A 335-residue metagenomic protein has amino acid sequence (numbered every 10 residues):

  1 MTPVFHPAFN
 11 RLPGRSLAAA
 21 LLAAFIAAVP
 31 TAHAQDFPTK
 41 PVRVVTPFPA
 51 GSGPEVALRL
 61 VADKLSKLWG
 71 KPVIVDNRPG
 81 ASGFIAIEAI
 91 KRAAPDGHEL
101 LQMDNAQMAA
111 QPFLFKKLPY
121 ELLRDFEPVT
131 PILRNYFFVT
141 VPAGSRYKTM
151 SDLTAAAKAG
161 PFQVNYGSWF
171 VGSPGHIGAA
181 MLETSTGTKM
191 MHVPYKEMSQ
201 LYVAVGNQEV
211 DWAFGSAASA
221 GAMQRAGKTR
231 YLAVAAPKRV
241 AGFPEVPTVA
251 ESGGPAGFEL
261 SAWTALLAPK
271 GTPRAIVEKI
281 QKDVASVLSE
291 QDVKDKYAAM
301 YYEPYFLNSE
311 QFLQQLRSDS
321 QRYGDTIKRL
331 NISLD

Functional and structural regions predicted by a protein language model:
M1-P13: N-terminal secretory signal peptides that target proteins for export/translocation
S16-V29: Bacterial N-terminal signal peptides
A34-R124, Q163, G187-S216, M223 (+2 more regions): N-terminal (or domain-start) structured segment
T39-P41, T188, R225, R274-D335: An extracytoplasmic/periplasmic, membrane-proximal ligand-sensing/linker region
A89-H98, N105, F113-Q200, V249-E251 (+1 more regions): Hinge/capping helix and adjacent helix->loop/strand transition within the periplasmic-binding protein
A106-K117, H176, A180-S185, W212-V246: A ligand-binding cleft/hinge motif common to bilobed small-molecule-binding domains
A220-S289, Q321: C-terminal lobe and pocket-closing loops of periplasmic/extracytoplasmic Venus-flytrap solute-binding proteins
